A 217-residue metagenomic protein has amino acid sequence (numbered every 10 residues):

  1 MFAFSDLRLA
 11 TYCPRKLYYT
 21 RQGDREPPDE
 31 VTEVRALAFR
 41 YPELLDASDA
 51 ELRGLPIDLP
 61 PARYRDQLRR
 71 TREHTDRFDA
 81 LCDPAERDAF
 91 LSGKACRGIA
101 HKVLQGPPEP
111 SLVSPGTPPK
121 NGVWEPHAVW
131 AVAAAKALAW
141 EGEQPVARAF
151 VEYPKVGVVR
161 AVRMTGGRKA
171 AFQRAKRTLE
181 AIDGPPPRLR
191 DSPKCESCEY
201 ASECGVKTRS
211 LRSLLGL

Functional and structural regions predicted by a protein language model:
M1-P108, R209-L217: Metal-dependent nuclease catalytic cores that hydrolyze phosphodiester bonds in DNA/RNA, characterized by
F4, R174-E196: Immediate flanking context of iron-sulfur cluster ligation sites
C13, C195-C204: Short cysteine clusters
G23, A139, E180, E203: Hydrophobic/aromatic-lined pockets within catalytic cores
L45-A47, Q144-E152, G184-R188: Low-complexity, flexible helical/coil segments
E73-R177: Mg2+/Mn2+-dependent nuclease catalytic core
